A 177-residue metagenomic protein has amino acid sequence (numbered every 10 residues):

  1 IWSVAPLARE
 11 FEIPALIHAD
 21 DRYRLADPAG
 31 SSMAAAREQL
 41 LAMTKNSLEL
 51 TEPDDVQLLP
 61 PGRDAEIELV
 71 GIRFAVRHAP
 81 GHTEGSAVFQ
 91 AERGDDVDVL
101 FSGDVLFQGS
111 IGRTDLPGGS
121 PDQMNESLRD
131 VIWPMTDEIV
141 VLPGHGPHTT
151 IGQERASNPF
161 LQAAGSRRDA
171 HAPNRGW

Functional and structural regions predicted by a protein language model:
I1-I13, H82-F89: Di-metal (Zn2+ and/or Mg2+/Mn2+) metal-binding site signature of metallo-dependent hydrolases with the MBL/beta-CASP
I1-W2, R24-A26, T150-I151: Short active-site-adjacent helix-start/loop capping segments
W2, D20, G118-G119: Residues at secondary-structure transition points
P6-R9, D20-H78, R129, T136: Metallo-beta-lactamase
P14, E66-E68, E92: Solvent-exposed, well-ordered amphipathic alpha-helical segments that flank/support binding or catalytic loops
A15, V56-L58, I132, V141: Conserved beta-strand scaffold positions in the cores of enzyme catalytic domains, especially in NTP/NDP-utilizing
L16-A19, G144: Generic beta-sheet signal
G30-Q39, R73-H78, T83-W177: Metallo-beta-lactamase
